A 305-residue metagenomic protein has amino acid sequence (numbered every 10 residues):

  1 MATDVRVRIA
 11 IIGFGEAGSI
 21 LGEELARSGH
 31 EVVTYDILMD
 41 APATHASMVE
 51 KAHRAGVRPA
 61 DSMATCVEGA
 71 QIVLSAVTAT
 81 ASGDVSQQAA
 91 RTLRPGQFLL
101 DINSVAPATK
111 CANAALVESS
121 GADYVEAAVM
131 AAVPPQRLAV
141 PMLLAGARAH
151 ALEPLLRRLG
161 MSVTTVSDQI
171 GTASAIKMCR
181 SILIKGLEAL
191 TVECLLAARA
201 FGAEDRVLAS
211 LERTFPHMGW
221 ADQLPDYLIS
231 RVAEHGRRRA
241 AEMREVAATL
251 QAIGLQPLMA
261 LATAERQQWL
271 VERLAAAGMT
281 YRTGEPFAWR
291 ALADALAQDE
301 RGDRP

Functional and structural regions predicted by a protein language model:
M1-E68, G96: NAD(P)+-binding Rossmann beta1-loop-alpha1 motif at the extreme N-terminus of oxidoreductases
I12, Y35, S75-A76, A127: The conserved SAM/SAH-binding core of class I Rossmann-like methyltransferase domains, concentrating on the hydrophobic
M63-Y124: Rossmann-fold NAD(P) dinucleotide-binding segment
V105-K185: Rossmann-fold dinucleotide-binding core
I176-E285: Helical "substrate-binding/catalytic lid" subdomain of Rossmann-like NAD(P)-dependent dehydrogenases/reductases
T280-P305: Short, basic/aromatic-enriched C-terminal tail that caps enzymatic domains
